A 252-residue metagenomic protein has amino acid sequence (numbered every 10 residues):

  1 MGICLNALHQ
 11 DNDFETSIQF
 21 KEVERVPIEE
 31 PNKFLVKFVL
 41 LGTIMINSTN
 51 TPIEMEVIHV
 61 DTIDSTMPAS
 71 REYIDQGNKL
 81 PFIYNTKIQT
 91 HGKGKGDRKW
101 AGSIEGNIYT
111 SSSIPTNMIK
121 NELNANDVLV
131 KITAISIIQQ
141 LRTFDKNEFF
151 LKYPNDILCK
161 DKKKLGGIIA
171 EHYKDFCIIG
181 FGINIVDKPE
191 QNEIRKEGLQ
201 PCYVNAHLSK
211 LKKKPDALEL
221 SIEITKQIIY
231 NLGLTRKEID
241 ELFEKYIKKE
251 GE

Functional and structural regions predicted by a protein language model:
G2-L5, D13-V23, P27-T143, N147 (+2 more regions): N-terminal lobe of the biotin/lipoate ligase/transferase fold
T62, T86-I88, A101-N107, S111-E252: Catalytic beta-strand/loop module used to bind and position nucleotide/cofactor moieties in cofactor-attachment
